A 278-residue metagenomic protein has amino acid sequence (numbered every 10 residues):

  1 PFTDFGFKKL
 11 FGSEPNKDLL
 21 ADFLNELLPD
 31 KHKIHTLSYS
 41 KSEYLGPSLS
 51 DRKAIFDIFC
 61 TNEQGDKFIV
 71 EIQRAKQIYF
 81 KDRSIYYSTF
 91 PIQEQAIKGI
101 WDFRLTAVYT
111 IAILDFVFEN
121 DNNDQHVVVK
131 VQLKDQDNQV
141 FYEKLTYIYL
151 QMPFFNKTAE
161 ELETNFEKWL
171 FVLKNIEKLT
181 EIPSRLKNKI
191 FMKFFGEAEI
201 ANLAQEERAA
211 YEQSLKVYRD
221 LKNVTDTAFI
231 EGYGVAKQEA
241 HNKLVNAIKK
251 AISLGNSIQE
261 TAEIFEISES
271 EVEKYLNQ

Functional and structural regions predicted by a protein language model:
P1-Q278: Elongated, amphipathic alpha-helical interaction scaffolds
